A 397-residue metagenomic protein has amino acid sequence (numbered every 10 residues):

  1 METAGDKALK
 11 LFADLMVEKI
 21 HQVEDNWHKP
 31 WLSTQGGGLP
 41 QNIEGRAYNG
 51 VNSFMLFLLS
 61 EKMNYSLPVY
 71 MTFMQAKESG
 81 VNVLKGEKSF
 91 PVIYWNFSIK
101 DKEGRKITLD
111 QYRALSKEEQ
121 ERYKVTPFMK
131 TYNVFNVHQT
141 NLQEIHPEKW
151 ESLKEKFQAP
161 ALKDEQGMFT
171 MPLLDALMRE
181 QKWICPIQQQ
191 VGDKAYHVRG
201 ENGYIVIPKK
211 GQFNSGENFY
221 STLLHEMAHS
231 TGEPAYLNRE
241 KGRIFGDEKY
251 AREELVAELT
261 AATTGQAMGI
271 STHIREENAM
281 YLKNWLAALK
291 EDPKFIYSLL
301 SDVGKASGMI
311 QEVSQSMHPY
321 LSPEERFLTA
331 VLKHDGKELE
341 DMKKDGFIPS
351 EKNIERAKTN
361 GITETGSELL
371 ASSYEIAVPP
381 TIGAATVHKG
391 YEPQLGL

Functional and structural regions predicted by a protein language model:
M1, I362-E364, E368, S372-L397: Non-Sec secretion/translocation targeting segments of pathogen effectors
M1-L223, M227-L321, I382-A384, P393-Q394: N-terminal accessory/interface modules of nucleic-acid-binding and processing proteins
K343-I348, S373: Ankyrin repeat domain, specifically the short helix-to-loop turn at the C-terminus of the second helix of each repeat
F347-A357: Ankyrin repeat arrays, specifically the small/polar loop and inter-repeat linker segments at the C-terminal end of each
